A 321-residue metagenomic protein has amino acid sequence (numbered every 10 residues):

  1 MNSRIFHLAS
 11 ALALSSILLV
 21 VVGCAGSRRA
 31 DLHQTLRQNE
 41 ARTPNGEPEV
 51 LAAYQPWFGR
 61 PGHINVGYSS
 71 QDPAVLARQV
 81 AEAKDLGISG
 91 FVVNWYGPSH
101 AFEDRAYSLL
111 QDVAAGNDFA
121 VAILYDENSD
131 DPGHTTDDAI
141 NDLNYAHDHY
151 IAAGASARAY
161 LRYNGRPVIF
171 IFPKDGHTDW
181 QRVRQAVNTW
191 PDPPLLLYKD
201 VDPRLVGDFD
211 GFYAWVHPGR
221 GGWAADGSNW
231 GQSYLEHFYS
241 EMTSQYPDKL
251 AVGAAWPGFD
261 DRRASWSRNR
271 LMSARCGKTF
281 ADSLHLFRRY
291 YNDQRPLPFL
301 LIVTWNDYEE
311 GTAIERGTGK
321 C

Functional and structural regions predicted by a protein language model:
N2-L12: Bacterial N-terminal signal peptides that target proteins for export
L12-L19: Core hydrophobic alpha-helical transmembrane segments of single-pass membrane proteins
V22-G23: C-terminal motif of bacterial Sec signal peptides marking the signal peptidase cleavage site
R29-C321: Glycan-processing catalytic domains of CAZymes
